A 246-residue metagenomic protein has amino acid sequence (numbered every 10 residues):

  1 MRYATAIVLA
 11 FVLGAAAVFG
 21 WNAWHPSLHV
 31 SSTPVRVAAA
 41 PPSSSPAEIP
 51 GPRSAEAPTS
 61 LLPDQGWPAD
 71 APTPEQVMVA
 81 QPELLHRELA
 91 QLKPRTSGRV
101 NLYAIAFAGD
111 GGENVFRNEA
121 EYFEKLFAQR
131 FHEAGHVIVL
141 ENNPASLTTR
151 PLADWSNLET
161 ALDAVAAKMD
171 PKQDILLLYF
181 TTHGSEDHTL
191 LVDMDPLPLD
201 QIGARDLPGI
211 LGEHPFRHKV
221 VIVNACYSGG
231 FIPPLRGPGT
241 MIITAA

Functional and structural regions predicted by a protein language model:
M1-Q173: Boundary/activation segment at the start of structured domains
R2, A225-A246: Active-site-proximal C-terminal subdomain of hydrolase catalytic domains
Y103, I175-L177, H218-V220: Structural motif
F107-D110, L140-N143, Y179-H183, I222-Y227 (+1 more regions): Active-site-proximal beta-strand/loop segments in catalytic clefts of secreted hydrolases
N114-F116, S146-P151, E186-V192, G229-P233: Extracytoplasmic/secreted cell-surface and envelope-processing proteins
D163-K168, G209-G212, I232-G237: Mature extracellular/periplasmic domains of secretome proteins
T182-H214: A short, glycine/acidic-enriched catalytic loop
Q201, K219-I222: Active-site histidine-anchored catalytic micro-motif
